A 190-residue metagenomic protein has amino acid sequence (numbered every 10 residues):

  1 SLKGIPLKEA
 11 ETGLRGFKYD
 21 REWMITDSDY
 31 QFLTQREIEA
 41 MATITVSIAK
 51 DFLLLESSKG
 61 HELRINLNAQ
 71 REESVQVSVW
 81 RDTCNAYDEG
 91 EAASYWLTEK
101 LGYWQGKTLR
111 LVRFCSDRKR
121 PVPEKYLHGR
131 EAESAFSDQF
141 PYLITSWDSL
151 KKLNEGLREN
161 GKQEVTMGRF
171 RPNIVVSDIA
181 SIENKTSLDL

Functional and structural regions predicted by a protein language model:
S1-L188: Electropositive, beta-rich accessory/interaction domains or terminal extensions that provide binding surfaces
